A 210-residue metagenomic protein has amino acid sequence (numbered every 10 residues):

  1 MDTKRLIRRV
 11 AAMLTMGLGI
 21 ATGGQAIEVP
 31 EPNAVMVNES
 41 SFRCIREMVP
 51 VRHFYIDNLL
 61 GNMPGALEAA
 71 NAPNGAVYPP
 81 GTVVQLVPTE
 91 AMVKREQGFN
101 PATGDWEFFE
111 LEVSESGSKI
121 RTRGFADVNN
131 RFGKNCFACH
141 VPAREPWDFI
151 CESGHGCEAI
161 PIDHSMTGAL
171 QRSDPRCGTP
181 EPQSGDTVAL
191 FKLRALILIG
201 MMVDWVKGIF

Functional and structural regions predicted by a protein language model:
M1-D2, T187: Helix-centric, low-specificity signal for extended rod-like, repetitive segments
D2-A11: Bacterial N-terminal signal peptides that target proteins for export
A11-A21: Bacterial N-terminal signal peptides
M13, E68, R123-A126: A general structural-boundary detector
T22-A26: Sec/Tat signal peptide C-region and signal peptidase I cleavage site
I27-H53, G75-F210: Sequence context surrounding c-type heme c attachment/ligation sites in exported
P50-P64: Compact soluble domain cores
L60-N74: N-terminal post-signal-peptidase region of extra-cytosolic proteins
